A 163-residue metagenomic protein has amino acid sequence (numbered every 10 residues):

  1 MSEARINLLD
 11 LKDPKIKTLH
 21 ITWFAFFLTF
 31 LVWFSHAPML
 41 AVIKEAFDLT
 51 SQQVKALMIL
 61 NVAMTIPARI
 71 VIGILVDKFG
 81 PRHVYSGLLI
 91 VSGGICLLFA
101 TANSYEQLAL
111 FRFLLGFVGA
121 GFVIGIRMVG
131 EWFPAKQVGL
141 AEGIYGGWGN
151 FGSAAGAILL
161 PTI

Functional and structural regions predicted by a protein language model:
K17-S51: Extracytoplasmic
A25-F26, F30, C96, S104-G116: Helical-face signature of the major facilitator-like transporter fold
F34, V62-I70, A120, S153-A154: Residue-level signature of mid-helix packing/kink "hotspots" within the transmembrane helices of 12-pass Major
L40, G152-P161: Small-residue (Gly/Pro/Ala) motifs that create kinks and tight helix-helix packing interfaces
D48, G80, T101-Q107, P134: Helix-breaking motifs and short loop linkers at transmembrane-helix boundaries and internal kinks in secondary membrane
P67-N103: Conserved MFS/SLC helix-loop-helix module at the cytosolic interface between two early adjacent transmembrane helices
F111-W148: Cytoplasmic helix-loop-helix junction between adjacent transmembrane helices in 12-TM secondary transporters
